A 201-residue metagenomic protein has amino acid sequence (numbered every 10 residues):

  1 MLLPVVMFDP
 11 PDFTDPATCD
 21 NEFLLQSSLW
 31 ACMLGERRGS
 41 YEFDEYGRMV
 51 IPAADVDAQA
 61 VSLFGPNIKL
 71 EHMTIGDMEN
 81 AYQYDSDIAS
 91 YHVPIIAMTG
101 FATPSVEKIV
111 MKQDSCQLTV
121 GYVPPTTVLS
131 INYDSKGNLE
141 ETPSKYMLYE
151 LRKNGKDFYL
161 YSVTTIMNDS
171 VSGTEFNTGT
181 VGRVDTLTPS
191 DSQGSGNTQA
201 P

Functional and structural regions predicted by a protein language model:
M1-A97: Core segments of small alpha/beta cavity-forming domains
M1-M7, C116-L118, E140, N154: Extended, non-catalytic scaffold segments that flank or surround catalytic motifs
C32-G39, G121-T126, R152-G155: Short, flexible beta-strand-to-coil junctions
G39, N80, A89, V120 (+2 more regions): Intrinsically disordered, low-complexity segments enriched in small/polar residues
Q59-A60, F64, D85-N132: Surface-exposed, charged secondary-structure patches
P125-P201: Low-complexity, intrinsically disordered terminal/linker segments enriched in charged and Gly/Pro repeats
